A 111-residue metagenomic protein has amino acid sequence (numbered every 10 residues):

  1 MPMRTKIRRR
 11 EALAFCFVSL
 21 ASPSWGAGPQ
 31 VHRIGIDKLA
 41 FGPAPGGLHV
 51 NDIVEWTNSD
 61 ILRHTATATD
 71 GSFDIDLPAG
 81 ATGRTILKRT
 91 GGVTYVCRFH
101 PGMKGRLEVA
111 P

Functional and structural regions predicted by a protein language model:
P2-P111: Extracytoplasmic copper-binding redox domains, predominantly the cupredoxin/blue-copper superfamily
